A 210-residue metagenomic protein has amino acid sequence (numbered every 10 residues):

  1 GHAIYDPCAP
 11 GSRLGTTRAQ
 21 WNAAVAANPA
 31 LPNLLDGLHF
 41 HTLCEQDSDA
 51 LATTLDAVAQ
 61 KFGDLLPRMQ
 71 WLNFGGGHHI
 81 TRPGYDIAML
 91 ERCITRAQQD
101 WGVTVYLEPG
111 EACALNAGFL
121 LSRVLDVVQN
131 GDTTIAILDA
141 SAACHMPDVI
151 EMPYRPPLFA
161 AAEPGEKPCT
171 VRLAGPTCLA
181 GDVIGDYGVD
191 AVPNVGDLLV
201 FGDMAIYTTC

Functional and structural regions predicted by a protein language model:
G1-W71, P83-Y85, C93-R96, D100: Active-site-proximal beta-alpha core segment in soluble small-molecule metabolic enzymes
R18, S48, A52, G84 (+5 more regions): Electropositive phosphate-/nucleotide-binding environments in soluble metabolic enzymes
W21, L43, T81-P83, N116 (+2 more regions): Residues at secondary-structure transition points
H39-H41, N73-G75, D139, G202: Short beta-strand segments
T42-L43, L72-T81, P109-A112: Glycine-rich beta-strand-to-loop/alpha-helix junction loops that act as flexible
Q46, I80, Y207: Surface-exposed, flexible loop/turn segments at secondary-structure boundaries
G76, T81-L90, H145: N-terminal short leaders/motifs
C93, T104-C210: Charged (often Lys/Glu-rich) extended helix/loop segments that serve as interaction or gating elements
